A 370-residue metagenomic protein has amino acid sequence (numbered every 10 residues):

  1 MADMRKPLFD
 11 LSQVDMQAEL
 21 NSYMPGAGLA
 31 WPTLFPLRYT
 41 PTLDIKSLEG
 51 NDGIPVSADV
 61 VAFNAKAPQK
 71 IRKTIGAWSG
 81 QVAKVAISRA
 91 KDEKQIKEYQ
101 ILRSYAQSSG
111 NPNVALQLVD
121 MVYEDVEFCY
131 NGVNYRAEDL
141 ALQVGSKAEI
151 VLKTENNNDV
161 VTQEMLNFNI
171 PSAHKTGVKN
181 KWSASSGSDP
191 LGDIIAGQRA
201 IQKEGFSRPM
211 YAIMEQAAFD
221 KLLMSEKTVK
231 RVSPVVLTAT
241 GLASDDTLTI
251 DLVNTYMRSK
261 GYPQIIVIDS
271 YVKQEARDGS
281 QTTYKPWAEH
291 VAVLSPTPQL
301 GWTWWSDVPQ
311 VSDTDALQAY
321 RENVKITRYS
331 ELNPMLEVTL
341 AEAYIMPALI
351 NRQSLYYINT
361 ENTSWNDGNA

Functional and structural regions predicted by a protein language model:
M1-L48, A348-A370: N-terminal alpha-helical "arm" segments
A30-P55, F128-T162, Q299-V324: Contiguous N-terminal and early-domain "leader" segments and peripheral loops that mark the onset or edge of a domain
T33-Q107: Assembly/oligomerization interface modules of large self-assembling protein complexes
A83-P171, D189-A218, E337-A343: Long, contiguous amphipathic alpha-helices that act as assembly "spine/axial" helices in icosahedral shell and virion
D159-R258: Extended, solvent-exposed, turn-rich assembly/linker loops in the middle of proteins
K181, T228-A370: Sequence/fold signature of self-assembling virion shell proteins
